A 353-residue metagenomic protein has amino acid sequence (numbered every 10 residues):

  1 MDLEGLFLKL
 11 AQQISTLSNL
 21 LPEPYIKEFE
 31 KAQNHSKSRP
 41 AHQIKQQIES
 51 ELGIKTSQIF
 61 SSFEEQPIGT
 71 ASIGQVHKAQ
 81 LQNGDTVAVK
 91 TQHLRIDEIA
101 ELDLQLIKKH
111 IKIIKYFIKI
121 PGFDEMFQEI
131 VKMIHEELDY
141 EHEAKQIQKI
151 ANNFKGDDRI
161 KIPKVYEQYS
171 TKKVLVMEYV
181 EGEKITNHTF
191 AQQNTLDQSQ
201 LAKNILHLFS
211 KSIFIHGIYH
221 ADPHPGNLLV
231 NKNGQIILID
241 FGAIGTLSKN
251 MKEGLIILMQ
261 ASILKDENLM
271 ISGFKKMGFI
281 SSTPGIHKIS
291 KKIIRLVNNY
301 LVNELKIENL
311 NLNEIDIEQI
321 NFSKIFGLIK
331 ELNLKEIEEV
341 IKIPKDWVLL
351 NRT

Functional and structural regions predicted by a protein language model:
M1-S212, G217, P225, L229-T353: Broad phosphate/nucleotide-binding scaffolds in NTP-utilizing and phosphate-metabolizing enzymes
H220: Histidine-centered phosphotransfer motif of kinases
